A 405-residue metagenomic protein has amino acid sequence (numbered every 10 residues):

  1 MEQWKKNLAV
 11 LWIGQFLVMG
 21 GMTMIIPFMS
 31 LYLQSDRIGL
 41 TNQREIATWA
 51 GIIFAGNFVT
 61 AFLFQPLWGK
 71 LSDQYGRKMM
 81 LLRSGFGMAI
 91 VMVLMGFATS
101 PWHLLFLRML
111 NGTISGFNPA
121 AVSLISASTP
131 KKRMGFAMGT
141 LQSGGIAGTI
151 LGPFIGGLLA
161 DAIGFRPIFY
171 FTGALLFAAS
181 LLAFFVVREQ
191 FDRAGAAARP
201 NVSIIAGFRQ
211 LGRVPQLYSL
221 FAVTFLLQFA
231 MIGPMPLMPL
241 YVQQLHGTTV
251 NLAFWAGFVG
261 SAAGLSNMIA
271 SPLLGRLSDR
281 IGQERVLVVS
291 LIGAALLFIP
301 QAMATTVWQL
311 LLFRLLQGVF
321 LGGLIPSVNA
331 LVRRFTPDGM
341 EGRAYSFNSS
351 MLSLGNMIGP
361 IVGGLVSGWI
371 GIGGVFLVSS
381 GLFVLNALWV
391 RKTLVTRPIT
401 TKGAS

Functional and structural regions predicted by a protein language model:
M1-K5, E189-L220, S405: Juxtamembrane intracellular "pre-TM" segments in multi-pass secondary transporters
Q3-L31, S35, V214-G233, L315: Pair of pore-lining "gating" transmembrane helices in MFS-fold secondary transporters
F28-A47, L237-F254: Short amphipathic helix-loop junctions that connect adjacent transmembrane helices in Major Facilitator Superfamily/SLC
G51-W68, S261-L273: Central cavity-lining transmembrane alpha-helices of secondary-active solute carriers, predominantly the Major
F62-T99, S278-E284: Conserved MFS/SLC helix-loop-helix module at the cytosolic interface between two early adjacent transmembrane helices
V91, W102-L110, L297, W308-Q317: Paired small-residue
L107-G145, A330-L331, F335: Cytoplasmic helix-loop-helix junction between adjacent transmembrane helices in 12-TM secondary transporters
I168-F185, G374-K392: Symmetry-related core transmembrane helices of the 12-TM Major Facilitator Superfamily/SLC fold
